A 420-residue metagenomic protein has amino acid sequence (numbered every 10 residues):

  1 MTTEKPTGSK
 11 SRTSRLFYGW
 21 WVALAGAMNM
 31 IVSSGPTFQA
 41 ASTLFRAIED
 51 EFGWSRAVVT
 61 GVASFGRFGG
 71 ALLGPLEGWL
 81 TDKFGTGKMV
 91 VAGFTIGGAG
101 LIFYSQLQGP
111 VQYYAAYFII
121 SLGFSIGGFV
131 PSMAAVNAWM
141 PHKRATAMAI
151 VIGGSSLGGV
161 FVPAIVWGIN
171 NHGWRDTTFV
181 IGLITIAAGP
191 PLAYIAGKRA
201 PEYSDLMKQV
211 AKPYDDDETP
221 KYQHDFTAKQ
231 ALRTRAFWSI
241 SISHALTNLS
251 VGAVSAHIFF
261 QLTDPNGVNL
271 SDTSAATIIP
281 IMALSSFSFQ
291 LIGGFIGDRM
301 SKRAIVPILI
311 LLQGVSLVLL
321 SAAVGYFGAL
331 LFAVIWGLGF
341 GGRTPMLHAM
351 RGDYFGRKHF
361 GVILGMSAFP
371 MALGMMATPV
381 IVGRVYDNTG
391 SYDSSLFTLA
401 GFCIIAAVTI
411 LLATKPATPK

Functional and structural regions predicted by a protein language model:
W21-R56, L73, E77, V162 (+1 more regions): Extracytoplasmic
I31, G100, Q112-G127, G328-G341: Hydrophobic core of transmembrane alpha-helices in multi-pass small-molecule transporters, especially MFS/SLC-type
T37-F45, K229-S288, F295, T378: Extracytoplasmic gate region of multi-pass secondary transporters
I48, I126-M140, G342-F355: Intracellular juxtamembrane helix-capping segments at the cytosolic ends of symmetry-related transmembrane helices
I48-E49, L80-T81, P163-H172, L262-T263 (+2 more regions): Interfacial helix-cap and linker-helix signal at transmembrane-aqueous boundaries of multi-pass secondary transporters
T95-Q108, L312-V324: C-terminal ends and interior cores of transmembrane alpha-helices in multi-pass membrane transporters/permeases
S155-P201: Helix-loop-helix hairpin linking two adjacent transmembrane segments in secondary transporters
S274-A276, P280-M350: C-terminal transmembrane helical hairpin of 12-TM major facilitator-type secondary transporters
